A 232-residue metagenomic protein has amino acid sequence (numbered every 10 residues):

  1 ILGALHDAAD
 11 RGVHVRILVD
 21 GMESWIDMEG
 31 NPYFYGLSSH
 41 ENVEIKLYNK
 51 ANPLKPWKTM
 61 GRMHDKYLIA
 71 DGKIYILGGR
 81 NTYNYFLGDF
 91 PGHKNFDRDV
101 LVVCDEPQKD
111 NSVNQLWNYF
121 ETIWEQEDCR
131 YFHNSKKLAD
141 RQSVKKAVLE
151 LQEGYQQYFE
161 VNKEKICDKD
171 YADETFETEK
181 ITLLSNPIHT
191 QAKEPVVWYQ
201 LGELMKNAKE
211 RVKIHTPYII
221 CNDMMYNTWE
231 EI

Functional and structural regions predicted by a protein language model:
I1-E44, K50-D65, A70-I232: Charged, low-complexity intrinsically disordered terminal segments
